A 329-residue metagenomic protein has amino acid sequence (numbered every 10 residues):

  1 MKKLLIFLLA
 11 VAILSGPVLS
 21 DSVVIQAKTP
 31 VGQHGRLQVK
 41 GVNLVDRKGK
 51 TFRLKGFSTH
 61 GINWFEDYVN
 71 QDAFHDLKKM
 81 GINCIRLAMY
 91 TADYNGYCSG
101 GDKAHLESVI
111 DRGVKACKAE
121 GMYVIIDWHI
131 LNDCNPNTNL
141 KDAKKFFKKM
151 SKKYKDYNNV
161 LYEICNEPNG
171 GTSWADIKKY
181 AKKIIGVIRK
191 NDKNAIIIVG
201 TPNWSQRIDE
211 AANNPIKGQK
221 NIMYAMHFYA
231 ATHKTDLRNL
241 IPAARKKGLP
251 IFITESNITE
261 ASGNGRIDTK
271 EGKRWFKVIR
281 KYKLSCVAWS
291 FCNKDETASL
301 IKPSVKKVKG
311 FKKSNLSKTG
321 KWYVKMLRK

Functional and structural regions predicted by a protein language model:
M1-L4: Positively charged n-region of N-terminal signal peptides that target proteins for export
L9-V18: Hydrophobic core
V23-C84, G100: N-terminal carbohydrate-binding accessory modules
H34-L37, V109, K247-F252: Structured catalytic cores of enzymes that bind and process phosphorylated ligands/cofactors
G61, E66, L140, K144-L161 (+2 more regions): Extracellular glycoside hydrolase catalytic/binding regions
V69-D133, L140-K145, R189-N191, T269-Y282: Aromatic-lined substrate-binding rim segments of carbohydrate-active enzymes
D93-Y94, D133-C134, E260, D295-E296: Short secondary-structure capping/turn micro-motifs that flank functional sites
